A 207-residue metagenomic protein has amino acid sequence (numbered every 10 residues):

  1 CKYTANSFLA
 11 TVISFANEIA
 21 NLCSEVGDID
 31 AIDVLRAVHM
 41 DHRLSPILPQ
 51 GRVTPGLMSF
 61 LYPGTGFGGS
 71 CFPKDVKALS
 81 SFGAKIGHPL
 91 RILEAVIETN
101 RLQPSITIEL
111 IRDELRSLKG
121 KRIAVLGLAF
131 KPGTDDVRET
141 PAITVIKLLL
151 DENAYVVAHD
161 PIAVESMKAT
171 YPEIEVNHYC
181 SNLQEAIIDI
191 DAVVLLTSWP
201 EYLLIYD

Functional and structural regions predicted by a protein language model:
C1-D207: Structural/interface elements that position substrates and couple domains in central-metabolism enzymes
